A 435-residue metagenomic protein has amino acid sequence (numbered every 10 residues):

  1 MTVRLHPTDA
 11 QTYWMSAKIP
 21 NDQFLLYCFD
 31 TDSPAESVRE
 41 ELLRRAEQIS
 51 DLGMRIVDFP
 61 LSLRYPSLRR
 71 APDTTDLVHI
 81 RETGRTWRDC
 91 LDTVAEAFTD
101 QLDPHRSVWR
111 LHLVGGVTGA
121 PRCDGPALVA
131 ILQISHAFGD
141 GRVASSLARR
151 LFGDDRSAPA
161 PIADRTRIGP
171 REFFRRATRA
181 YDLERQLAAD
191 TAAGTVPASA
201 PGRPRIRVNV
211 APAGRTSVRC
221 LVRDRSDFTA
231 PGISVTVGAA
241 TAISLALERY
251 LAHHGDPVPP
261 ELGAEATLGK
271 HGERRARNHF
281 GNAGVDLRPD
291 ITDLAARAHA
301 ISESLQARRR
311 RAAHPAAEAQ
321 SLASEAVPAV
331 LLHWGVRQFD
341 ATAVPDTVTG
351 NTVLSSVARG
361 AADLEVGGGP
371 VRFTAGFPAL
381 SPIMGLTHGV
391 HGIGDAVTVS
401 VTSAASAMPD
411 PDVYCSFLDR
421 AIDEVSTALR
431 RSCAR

Functional and structural regions predicted by a protein language model:
M1-A17: N-terminal alpha-helical "arm" segments
M1-V3, L26-E47, M54-I383, H391 (+4 more regions): Soluble acyl-CoA-dependent acyltransferase catalytic core bearing the H(X)4D motif
I19-Q23: TRNA-binding/sensing appendages of the translation machinery
H388: Hydrophobic/aromatic beta-strand elements that line small-molecule binding cavities or substrate pockets in beta-rich
Y414: Acidic-enriched catalytic cores of C-N bond-cleaving enzymes acting on peptides and small amides
